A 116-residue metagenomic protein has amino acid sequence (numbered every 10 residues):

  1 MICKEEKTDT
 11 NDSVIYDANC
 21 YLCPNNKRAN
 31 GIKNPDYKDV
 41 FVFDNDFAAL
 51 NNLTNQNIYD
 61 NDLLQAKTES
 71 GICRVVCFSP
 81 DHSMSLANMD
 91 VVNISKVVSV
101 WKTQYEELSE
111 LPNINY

Functional and structural regions predicted by a protein language model:
M1-Y116: Active-site microenvironments that recognize anionic phosphate/pyrophosphate groups
